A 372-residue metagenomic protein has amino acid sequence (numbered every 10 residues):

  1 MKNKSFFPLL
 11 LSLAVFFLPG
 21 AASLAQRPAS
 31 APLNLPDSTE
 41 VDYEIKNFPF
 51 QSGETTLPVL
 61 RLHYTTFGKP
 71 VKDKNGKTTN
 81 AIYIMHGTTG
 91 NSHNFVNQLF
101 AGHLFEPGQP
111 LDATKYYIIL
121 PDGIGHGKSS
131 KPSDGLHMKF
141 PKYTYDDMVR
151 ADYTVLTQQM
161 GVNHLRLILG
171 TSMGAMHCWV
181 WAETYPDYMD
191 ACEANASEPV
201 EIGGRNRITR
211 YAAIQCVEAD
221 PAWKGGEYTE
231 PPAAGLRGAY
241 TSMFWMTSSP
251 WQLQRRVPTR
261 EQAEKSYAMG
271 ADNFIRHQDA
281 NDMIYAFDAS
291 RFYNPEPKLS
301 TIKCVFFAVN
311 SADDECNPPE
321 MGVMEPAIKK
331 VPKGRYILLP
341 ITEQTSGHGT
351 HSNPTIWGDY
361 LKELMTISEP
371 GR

Functional and structural regions predicted by a protein language model:
Q26-I82, S92, R372: Catalytic-loop region of hydrolases
T65-D134: N-terminal cap/lid subdomain of alpha/beta-hydrolase-fold enzymes
D146-R166: Conserved acidic catalytic loop of the alpha/beta-hydrolase fold
N163-N206: Conserved hydrolase catalytic core segment
Y188-N273: Alpha/beta-hydrolase-fold enzymes
I302, A308-N310: Short beta-strand/loop motif that positions the catalytic acidic residue of the alpha/beta-hydrolase fold
E315-G322: Conserved alpha/beta-hydrolase "acid-adjacent" motif
V331-R372: Catalytic active-site module of serine/aspartate enzymes centered on a nucleophile-bearing elbow/loop
